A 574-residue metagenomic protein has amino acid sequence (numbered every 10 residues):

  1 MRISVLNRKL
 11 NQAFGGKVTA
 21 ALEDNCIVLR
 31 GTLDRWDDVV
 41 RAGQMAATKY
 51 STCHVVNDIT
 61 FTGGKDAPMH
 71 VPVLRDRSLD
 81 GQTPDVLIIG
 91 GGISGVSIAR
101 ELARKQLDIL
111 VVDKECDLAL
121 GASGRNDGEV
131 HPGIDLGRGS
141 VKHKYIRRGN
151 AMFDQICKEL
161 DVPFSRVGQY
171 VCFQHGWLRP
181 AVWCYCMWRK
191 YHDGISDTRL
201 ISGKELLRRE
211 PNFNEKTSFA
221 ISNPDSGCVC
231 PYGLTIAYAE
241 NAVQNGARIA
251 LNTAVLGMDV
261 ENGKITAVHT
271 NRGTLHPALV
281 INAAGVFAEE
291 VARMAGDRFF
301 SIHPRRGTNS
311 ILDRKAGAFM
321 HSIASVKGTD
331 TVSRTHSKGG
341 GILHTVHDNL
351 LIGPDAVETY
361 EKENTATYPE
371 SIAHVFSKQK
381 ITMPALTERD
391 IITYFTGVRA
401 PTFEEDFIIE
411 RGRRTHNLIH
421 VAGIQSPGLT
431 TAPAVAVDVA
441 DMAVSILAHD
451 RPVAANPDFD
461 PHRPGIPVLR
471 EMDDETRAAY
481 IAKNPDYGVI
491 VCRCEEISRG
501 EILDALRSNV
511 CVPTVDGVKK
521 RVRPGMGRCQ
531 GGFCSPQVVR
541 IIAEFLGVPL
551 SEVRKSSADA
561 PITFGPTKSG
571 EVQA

Functional and structural regions predicted by a protein language model:
M1-L87, G91, G95, V130-P132: N-terminal targeting leaders
R2-L6, E23-V28, T32-D37, I201 (+6 more regions): C-terminal catalytic lobe of FAD-dependent flavoproteins
L87, S97-R104, K114, V130-P132 (+5 more regions): Active-site substrate-recognition segment that forms the wall of the catalytic cavity or substrate channel
R104-R125: Glycine-rich FAD pyrophosphate-binding loop
G128-R209, G339-G340: Dinucleotide-binding Rossmann-like beta1-alpha1 core, especially the glycine-rich loop that anchors the ADP
K142-R147, H175-V182, I221-E240, A250 (+3 more regions): Short beta-strand to alpha-helix junction loop
I221-L279, F287: Helical element adjacent to the flavin cofactor pocket in flavoenzyme catalytic cores
E363, S498-N509, F533-L550: Iron-sulfur (Fe-S) cluster-binding segments and ferredoxin-like electron-carrier domains, especially [2Fe-2S]
